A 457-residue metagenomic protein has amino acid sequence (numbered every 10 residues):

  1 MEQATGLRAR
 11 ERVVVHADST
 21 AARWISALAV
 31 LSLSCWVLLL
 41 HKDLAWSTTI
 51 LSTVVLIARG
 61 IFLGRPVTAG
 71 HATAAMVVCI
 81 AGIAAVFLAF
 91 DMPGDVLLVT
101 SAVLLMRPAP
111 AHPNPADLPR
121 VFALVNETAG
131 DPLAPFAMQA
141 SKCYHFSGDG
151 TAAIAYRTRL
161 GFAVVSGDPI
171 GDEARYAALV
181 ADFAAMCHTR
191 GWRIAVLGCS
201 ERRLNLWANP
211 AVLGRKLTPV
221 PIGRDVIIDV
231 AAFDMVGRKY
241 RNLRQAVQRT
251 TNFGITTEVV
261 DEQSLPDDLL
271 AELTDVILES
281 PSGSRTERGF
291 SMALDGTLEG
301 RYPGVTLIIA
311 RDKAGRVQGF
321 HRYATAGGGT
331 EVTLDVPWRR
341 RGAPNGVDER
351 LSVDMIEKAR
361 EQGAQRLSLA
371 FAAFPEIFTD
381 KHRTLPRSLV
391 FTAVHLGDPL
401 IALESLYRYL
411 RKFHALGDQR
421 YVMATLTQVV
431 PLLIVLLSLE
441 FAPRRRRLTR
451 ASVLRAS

Functional and structural regions predicted by a protein language model:
M1-A58: Membrane-anchoring hydrophobic segments
V14-W24, H41-D43, A111-V164, W192-L213 (+6 more regions): A conserved beta-strand-loop-helix scaffold within acyl/acetyltransferase catalytic domains
S19-A29, A69-A84: Transmembrane alpha-helical segments of multi-pass membrane proteins
C35-T49, P66-A69, V86-G94: Membrane-helix interface and helix-disruption motif detector
I57-A69, L104-P113: Cytoplasmic membrane-interface segments at the C-terminal ends of transmembrane helices
F90-A111: Alpha-helical membrane-embedded segments
S166-W192, P221, Q248: Structured cytosolic domains appended to multi-pass membrane proteins
S388-P399: Catalytic lobes of large eukaryotic enzymes
